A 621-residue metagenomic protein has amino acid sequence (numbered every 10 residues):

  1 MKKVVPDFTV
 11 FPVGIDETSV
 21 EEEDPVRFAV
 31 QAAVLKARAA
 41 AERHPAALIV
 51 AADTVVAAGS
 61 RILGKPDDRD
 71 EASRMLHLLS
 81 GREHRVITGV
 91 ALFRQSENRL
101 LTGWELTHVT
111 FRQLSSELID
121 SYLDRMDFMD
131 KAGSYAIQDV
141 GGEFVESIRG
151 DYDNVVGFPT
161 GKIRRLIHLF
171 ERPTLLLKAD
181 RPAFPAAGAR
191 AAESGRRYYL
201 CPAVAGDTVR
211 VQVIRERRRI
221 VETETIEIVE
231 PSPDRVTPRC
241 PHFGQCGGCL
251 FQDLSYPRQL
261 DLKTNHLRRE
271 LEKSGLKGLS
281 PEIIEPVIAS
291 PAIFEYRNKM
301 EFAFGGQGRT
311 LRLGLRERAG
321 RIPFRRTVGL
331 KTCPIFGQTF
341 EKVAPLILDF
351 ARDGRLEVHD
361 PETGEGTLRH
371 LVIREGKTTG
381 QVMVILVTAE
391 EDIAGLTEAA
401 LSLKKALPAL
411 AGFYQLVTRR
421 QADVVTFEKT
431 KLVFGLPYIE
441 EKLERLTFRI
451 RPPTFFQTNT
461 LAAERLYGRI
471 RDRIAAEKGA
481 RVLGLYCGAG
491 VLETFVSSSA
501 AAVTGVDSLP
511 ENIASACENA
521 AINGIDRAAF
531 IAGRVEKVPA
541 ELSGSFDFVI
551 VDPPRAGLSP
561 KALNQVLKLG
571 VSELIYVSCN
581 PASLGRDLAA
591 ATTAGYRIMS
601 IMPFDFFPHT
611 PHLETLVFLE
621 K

Functional and structural regions predicted by a protein language model:
M1-F11: N-terminal G-site helix/loop of the GST-like fold
E17-E21, A58-S60, L250: A short acidic, helix-capping loop that chelates divalent metal ions and anchors anionic groups
D24-R172: Anionic-ligand binding patches
D53, E391-K621: Rossmann-like S-adenosyl-L-methionine
P173-H242, G278, G320, A529 (+1 more regions): Terminal RNA-binding accessory module
I226-P233, T237-P238, G247-D360, T378: Extended interfacial segments that mediate partner engagement and assembly in macromolecular machines
I373, T379-A389, T447-R451: Short, aliphatic-rich beta-strand segments
